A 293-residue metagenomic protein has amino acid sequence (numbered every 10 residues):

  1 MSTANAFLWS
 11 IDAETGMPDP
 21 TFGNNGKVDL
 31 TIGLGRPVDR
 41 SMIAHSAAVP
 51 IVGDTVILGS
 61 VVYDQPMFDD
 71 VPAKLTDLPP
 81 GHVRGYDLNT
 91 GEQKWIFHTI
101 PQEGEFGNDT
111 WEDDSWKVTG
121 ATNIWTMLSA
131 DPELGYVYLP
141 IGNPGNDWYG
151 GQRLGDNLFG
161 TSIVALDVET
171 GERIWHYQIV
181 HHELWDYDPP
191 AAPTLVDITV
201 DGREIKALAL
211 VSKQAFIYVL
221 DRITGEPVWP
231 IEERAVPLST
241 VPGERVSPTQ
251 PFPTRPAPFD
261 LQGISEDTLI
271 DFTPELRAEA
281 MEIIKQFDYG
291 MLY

Functional and structural regions predicted by a protein language model:
M1-Y293: Beta-sheet-rich non-transmembrane sensory/scaffold domains
